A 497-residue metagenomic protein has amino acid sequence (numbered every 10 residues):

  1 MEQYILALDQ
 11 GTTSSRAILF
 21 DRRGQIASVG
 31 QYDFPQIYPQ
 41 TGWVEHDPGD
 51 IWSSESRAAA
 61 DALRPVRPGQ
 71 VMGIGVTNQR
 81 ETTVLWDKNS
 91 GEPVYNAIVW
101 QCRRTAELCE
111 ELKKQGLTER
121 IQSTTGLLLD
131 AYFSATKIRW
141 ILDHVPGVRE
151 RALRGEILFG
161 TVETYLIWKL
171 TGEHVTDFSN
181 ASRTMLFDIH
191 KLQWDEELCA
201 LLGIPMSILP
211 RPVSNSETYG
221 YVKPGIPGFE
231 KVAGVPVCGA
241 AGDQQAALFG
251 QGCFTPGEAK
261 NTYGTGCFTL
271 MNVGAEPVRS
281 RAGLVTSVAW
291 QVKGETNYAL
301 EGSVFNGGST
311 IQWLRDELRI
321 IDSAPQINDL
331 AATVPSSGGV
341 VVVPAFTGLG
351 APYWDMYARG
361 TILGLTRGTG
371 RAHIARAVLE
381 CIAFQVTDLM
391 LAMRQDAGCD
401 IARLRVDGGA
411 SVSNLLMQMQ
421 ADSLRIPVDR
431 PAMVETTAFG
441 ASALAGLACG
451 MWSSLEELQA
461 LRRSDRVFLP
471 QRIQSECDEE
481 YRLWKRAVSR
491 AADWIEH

Functional and structural regions predicted by a protein language model:
M1-Y95, S123, P227-P236, L424-V428 (+2 more regions): N-terminal glycine/serine-rich phosphate-binding loop of ATP-dependent small-molecule kinases, especially carbohydrate
E2, L6-L8, A106, L112-T176 (+4 more regions): Active-site core segments that coordinate phosphate-bearing ligands/cofactors across diverse enzyme families
G24, D47, I74, C102 (+3 more regions): Residue-level signal for inorganic ion chemistry
A60-W100, L128-S134, E163, I167-D188 (+2 more regions): Short beta-strand-loop/turn "lid" adjacent to the catalytic site in phosphate-handling enzymes
P205-P210, S453: Glycine-rich phosphate/pyrophosphate-binding loops and their adjacent beta-strand/loop elements at enzyme active sites
L209-T218, N328-A332: Short linear loop/turn motifs
